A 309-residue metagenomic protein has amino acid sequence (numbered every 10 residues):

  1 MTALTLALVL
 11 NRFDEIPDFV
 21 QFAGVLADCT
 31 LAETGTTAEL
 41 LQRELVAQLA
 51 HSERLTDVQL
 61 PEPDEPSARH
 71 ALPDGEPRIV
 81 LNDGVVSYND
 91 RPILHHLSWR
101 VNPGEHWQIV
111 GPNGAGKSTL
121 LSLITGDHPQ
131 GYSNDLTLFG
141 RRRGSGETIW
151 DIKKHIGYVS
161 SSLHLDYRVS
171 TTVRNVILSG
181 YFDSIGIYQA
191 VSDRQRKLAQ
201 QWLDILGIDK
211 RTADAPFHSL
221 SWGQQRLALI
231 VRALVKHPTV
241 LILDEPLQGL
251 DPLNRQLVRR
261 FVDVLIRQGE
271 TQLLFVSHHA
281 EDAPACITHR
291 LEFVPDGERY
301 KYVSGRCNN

Functional and structural regions predicted by a protein language model:
T30-V58, P284-A285, F293-N309: Conserved beta-strand-loop-alpha-helix hinge in the C-terminal portion of ABC ATPase nucleotide-binding domains
V110-P112: The feature captures the beta-strand-to-loop junction immediately N-terminal to the Walker
D135-D151, P216: ABC ATPase NBD Q-loop/coupling interface
Y188-V191, P216-L220, Q224: Conserved ABC ATPase signature
W202-H218: Conserved ABC nucleotide-binding domain
I230: Hydrophobic anchor residue at the start of the ABC signature
L241-E245: Catalytic Walker B motif of ABC-type/P-loop ATPase nucleotide-binding domains
